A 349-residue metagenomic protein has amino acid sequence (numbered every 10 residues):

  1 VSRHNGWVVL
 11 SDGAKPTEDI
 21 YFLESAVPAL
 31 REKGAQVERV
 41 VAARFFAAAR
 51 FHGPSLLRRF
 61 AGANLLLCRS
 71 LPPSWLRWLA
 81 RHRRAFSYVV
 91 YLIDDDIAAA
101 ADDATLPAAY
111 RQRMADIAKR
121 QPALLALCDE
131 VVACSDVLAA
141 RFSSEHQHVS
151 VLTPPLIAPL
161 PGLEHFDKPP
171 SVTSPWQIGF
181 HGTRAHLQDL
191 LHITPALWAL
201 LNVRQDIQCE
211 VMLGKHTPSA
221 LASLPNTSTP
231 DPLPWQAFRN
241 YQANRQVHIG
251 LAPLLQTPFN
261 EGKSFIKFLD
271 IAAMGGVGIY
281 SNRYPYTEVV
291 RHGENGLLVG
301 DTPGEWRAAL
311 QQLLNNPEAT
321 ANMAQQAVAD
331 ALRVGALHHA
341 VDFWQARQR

Functional and structural regions predicted by a protein language model:
G6-A29, K33, R39, P155-N244: Conserved catalytic-core segment of nucleotide-activated headgroup transferases in glycan assembly
I20, L67-A85, Y91, D270: An aromatic- and histidine-rich active-site surface loop
G53-F60, P73, A80-A85, I97 (+1 more regions): Membrane-proximal helix-turn-helix segments that form the acceptor-binding/catalytic region of lipid-linked
Y91-A118, T173-S174: Acceptor-binding helix/loop patch of EC 2.4 sugar-transfer enzymes, predominantly nucleotide-sugar-dependent
A126-E164: Donor nucleotide-sugar binding/catalytic pocket of nucleotide-sugar-dependent glycosyltransferases
Q236-A273, Y280-E288: Nucleotide-sugar-dependent
V290-G293, L297-G304, Q312-E318: Conserved acidic donor-binding segment of nucleotide-sugar-dependent glycosyltransferases
D301, P317-Q348: A charged, aromatic-enriched C-terminal amphipathic alpha-helix characteristic of glycosyltransferases across folds
